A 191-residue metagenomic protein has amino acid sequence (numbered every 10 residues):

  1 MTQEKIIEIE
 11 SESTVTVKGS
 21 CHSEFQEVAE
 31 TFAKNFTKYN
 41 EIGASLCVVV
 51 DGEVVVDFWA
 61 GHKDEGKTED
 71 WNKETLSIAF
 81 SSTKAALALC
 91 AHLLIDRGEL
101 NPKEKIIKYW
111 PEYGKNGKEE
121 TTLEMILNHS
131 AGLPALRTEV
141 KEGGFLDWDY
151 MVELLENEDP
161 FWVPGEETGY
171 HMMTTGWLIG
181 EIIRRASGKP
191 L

Functional and structural regions predicted by a protein language model:
M1-F25: Short, compositionally biased leader-like segments
K18-A79, N101, E156-E158: Short, conserved catalytic-motif segment at the N-terminal edge
F25, S82-A88, E120-L123, M172-G176: Short alpha-helical patches at coil-to-helix transitions and adjacent helical residues in well-structured domains
K73, I78-S82, D96-T138, E156-N157 (+1 more regions): Active-site helix/loop module of the DD-peptidase/beta-lactamase fold, centered on the serine-lysine SxxK catalytic
T75, T121, L136-L191: Catalytic-site signature segments of enzymes, centered on catalytic residues
